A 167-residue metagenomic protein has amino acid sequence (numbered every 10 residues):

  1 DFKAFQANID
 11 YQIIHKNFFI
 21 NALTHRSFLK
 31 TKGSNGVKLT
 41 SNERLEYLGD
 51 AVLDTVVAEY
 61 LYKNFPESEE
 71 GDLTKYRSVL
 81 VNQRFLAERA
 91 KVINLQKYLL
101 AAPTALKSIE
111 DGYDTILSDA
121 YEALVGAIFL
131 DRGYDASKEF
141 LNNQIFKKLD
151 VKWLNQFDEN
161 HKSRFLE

Functional and structural regions predicted by a protein language model:
D1-E167: Double-stranded RNA-binding/processing signature
